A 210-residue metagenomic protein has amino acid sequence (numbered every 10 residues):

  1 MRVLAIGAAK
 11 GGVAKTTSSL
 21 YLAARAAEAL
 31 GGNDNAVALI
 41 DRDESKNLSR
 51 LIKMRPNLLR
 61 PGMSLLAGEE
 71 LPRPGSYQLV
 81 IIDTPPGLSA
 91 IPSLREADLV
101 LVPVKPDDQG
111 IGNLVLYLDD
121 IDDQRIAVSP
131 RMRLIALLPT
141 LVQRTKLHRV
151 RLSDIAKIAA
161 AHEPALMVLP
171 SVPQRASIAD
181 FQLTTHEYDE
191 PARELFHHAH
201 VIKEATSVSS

Functional and structural regions predicted by a protein language model:
R2-V13, L20-L88, R95, L183: P-loop/Walker-type NTP enzyme "switch/lid" segment
T16-Y21, L114-L118, L152-S153: Short amphipathic alpha-helical segment that frequently serves as the phosphate-/nucleotide-binding helix
A27, G31, D123-R131, A159-P164: Arginine/glycine-rich "motif VI" loop of SF2 helicases in the C-terminal RecA-like domain
I40, D83, L101-K105, I135-L141: Conserved beta-strand segments of the P-loop GTPase G domain that flank and frequently precede/overlap
S89-D108: Inter-motif core of Ras-like GTPase G domains
L114-R131, T140: Conserved C-terminal guanine-recognition region of P-loop GTPase G domains, centered on the G4
L141-E187: Beta-strand-loop-alpha "switch" segments that mediate conformational coupling across diverse proteins
T184-S210: NTP-binding/hydrolysis catalytic cores, primarily Walker-type P-loop NTPases
